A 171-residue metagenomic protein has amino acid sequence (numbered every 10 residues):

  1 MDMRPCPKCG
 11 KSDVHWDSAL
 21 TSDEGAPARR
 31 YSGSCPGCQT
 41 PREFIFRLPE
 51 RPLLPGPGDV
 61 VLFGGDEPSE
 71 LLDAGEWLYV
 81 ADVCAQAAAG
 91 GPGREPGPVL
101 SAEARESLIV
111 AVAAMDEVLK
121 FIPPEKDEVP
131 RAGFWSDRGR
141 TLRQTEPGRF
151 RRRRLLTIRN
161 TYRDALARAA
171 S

Functional and structural regions predicted by a protein language model:
R4, R29, G33: Cys/His-enriched microdomains
C6-K11, G37: Short, cysteine/histidine-rich loop/knuckle motifs that typically chelate Zn2+
G10-V14, R42: Cys/His-rich microdomains that often coordinate metals
W16-A19, I45-R47: Short Cys/His-rich "knuckle" micro-motifs
A19-R30: Short linker/helix segments within small regulatory modules
S34-L54: Short metal-binding segments enriched for Cys and/or His
P52-E95: Charged, amphipathic alpha-helical linkers/stalks
A87-S171: A eukaryote-biased signal for long
